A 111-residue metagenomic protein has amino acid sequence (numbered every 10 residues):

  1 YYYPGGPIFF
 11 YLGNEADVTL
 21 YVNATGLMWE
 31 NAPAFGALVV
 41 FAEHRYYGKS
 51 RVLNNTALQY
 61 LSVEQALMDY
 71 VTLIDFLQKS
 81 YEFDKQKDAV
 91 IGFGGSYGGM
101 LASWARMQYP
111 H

Functional and structural regions predicted by a protein language model:
Y2-H111: Gly/Pro-rich cap/lid or specificity-loop segments adjacent to the active site
